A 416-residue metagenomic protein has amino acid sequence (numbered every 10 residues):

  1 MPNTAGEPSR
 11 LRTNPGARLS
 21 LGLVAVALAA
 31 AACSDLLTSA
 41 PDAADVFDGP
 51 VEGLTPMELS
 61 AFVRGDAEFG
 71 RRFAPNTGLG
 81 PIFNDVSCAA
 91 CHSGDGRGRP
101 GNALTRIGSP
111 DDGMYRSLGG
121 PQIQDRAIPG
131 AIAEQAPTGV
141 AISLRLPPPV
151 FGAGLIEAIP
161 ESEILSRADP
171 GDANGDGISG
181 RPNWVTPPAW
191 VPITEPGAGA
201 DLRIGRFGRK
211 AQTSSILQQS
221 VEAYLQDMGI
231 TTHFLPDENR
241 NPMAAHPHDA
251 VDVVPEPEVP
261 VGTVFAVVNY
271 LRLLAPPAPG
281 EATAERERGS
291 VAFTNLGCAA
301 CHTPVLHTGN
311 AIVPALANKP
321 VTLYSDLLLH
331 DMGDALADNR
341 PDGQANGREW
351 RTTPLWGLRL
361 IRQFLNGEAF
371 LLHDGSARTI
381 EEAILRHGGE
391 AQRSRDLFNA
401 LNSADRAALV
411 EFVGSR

Functional and structural regions predicted by a protein language model:
M1-P15: N-terminal secretory signal peptides that target proteins for export/translocation
L11-T13, L19, I107, A127: Positively charged, low-complexity intrinsically disordered regions
S20-A31: Bacterial N-terminal signal peptides
C33-R416: Periplasmic c-type cytochrome electron-transfer domains
